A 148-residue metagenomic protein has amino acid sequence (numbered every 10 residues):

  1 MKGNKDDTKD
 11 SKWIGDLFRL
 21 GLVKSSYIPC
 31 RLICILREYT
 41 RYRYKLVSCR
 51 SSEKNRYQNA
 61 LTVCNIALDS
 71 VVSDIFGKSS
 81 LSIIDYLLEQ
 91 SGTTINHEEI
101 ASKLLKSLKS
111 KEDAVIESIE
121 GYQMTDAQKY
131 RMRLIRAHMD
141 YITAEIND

Functional and structural regions predicted by a protein language model:
M1-D148: A detector of single, family-specific signature residues that are central to catalytic or substrate-handling motifs
